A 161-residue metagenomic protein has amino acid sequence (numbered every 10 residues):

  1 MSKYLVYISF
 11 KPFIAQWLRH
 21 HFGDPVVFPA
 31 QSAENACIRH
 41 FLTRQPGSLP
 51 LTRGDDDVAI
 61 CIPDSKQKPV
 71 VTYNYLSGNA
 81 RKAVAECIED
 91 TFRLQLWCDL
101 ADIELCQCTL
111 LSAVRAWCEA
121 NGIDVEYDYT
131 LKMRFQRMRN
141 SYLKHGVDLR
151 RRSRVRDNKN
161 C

Functional and structural regions predicted by a protein language model:
M1-A80: Long, low-complexity interaction regions most often at the N-terminus
D64, R134, N158-N160: Intrinsically disordered, low-complexity linear regions
V84-L105: Positively charged, polyanion-binding regions of nucleic-acid-associated proteins
E89, Q107-L111, D124-Y129: Alpha-helix N-cap/helix-initiation sites
A101-N121: Short, charged amphipathic recognition helices of the HTH superfamily and cognate SANT/SANTA-like modules
A116-K132: Short, basic interhelical loop/turn and adjoining N-cap of the next helix at nucleic-acid- or acidic-partner-contacting
R134-L149: Short, basic alpha-helical nucleic acid-contact segments in DNA-binding proteins and DNA transaction factors
D148-C161: Intrinsically disordered, low-complexity basic tails/linkers immediately adjacent to helix-turn-helix/homeobox/MYB/SANT
